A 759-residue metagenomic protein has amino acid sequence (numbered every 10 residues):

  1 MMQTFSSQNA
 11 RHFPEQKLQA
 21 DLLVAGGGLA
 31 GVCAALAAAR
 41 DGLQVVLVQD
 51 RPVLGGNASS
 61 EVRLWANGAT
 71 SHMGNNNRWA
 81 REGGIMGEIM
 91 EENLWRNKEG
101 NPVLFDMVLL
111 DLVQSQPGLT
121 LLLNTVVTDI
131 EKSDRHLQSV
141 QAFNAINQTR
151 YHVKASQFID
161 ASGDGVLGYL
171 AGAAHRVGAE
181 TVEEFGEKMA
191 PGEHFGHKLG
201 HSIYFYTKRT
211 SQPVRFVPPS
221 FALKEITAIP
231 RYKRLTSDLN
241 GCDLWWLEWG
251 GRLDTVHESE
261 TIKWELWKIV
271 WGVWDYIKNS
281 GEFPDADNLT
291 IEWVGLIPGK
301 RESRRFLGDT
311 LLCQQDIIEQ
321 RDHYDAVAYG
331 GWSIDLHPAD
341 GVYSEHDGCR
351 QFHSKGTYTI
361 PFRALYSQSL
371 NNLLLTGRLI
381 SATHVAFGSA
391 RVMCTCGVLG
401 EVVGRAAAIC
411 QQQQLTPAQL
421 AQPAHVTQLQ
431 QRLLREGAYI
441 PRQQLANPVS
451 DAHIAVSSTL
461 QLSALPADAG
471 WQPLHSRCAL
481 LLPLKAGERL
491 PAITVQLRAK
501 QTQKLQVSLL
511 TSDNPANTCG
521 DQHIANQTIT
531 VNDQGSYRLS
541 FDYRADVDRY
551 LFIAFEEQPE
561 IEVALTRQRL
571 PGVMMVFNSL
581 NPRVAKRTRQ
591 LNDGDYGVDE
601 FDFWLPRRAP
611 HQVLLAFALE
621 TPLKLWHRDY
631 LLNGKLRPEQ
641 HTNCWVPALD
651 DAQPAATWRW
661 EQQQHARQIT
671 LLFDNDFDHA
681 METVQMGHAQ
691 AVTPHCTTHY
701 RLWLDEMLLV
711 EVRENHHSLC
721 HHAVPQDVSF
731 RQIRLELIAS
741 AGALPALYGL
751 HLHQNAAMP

Functional and structural regions predicted by a protein language model:
M2-F5, N9, P14, N57 (+7 more regions): Flavin (FAD/FMN)-binding glycine-rich loop and adjacent Rossmann-like elements that form
M2-Q3, N9-Q19, A37, L43-Q44 (+6 more regions): Conserved N-terminal/central alpha/beta ligand/cofactor-binding core
Q16-G28: Beta1/beta-strand and adjacent pyrophosphate-binding region of the FAD-binding site in flavoprotein oxidoreductases
L22-V24, V45, I733: Conserved hydrophobic helix-helix packing surfaces used for dimerization/oligomerization
G31: N-terminal Rossmann-fold NAD(P) dinucleotide-binding loop
L481, T494-L497, T502-C519, L570 (+1 more regions): Aromatic, loop-rich ligand-recognition surfaces of beta-strand-rich domains
D546-Y550, F730-Q732: Extracellular Ig-like/FN3 beta-sandwich strand-entry sites
G572-L649: PGST-rich, cysteine-poor low-complexity/disordered linker and tail segments that act as flexible spacers
